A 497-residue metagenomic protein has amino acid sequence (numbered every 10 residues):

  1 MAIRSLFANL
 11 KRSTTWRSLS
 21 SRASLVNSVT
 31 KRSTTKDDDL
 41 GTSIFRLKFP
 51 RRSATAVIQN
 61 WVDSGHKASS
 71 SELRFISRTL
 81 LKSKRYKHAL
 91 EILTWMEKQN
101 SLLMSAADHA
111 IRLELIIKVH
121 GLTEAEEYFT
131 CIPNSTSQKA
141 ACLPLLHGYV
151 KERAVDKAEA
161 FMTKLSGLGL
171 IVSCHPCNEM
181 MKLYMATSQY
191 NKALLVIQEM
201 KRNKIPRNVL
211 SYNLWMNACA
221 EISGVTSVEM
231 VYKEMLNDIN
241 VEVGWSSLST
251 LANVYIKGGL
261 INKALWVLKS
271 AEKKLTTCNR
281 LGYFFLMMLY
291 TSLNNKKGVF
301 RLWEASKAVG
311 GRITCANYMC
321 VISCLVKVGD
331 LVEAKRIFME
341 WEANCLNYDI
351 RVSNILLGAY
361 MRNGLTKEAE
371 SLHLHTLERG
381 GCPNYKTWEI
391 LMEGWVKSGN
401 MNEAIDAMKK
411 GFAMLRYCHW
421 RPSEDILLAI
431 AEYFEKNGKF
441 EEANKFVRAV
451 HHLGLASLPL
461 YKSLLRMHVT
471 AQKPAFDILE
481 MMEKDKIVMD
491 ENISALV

Functional and structural regions predicted by a protein language model:
M1-L146, K151-A160, K164-H175, S188-K192 (+8 more regions): N-terminal targeting peptides
D37, S69, L73, A89 (+31 more regions): Pentatricopeptide repeat
G65, N100-S101, N134-T136, R153 (+15 more regions): Inter-helix linker motif
S77-L80, I116, Y149, Y184 (+8 more regions): Residue at a conserved register position within TPR or TPR-like alpha-solenoid repeats
K84, H120, R153, S188 (+8 more regions): Residue-level detector of the short coil/turn that links helix A to helix B within each tetratricopeptide repeat
M361, K367-K436, F446-A449: C-terminal structural cap/anchor segments
K436-V497: C-terminal interaction modules of eukaryotic adaptor/scaffold proteins
